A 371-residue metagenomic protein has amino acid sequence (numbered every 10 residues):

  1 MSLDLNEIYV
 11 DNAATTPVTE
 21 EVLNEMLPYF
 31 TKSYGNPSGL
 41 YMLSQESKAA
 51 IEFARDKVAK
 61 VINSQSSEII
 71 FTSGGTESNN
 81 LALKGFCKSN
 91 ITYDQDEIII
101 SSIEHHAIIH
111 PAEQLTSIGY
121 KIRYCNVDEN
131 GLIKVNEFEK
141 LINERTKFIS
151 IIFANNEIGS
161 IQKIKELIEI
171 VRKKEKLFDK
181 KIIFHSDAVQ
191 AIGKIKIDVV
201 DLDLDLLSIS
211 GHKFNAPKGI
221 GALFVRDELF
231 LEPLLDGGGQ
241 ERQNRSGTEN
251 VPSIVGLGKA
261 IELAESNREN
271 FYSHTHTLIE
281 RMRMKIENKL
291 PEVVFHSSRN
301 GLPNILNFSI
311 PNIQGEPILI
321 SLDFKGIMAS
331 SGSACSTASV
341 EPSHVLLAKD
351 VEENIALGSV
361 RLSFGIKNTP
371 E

Functional and structural regions predicted by a protein language model:
M1-E371: Pyridoxal 5′-phosphate
